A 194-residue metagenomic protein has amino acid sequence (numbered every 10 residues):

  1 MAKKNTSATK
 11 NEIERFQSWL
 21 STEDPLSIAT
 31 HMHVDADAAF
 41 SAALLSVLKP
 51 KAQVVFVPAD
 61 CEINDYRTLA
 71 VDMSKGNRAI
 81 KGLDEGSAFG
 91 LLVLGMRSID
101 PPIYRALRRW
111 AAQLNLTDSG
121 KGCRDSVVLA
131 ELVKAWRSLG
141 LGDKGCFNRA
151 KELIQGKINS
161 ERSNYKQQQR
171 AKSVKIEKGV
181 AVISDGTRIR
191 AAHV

Functional and structural regions predicted by a protein language model:
M1-V194: Replace "Mg2+/Mn2+-dependent" with "divalent metal-dependent
